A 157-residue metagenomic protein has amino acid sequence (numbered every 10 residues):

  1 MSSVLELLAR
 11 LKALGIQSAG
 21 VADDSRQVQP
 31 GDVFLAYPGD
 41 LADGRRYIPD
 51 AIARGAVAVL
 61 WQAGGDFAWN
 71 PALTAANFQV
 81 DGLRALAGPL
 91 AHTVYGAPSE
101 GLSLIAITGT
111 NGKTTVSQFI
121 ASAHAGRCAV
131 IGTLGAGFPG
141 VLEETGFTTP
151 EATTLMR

Functional and structural regions predicted by a protein language model:
M1-P89, T93: N-terminal leader/targeting and accessory segments in enzymes
L86-R157: Phosphate-binding loop of NTP-binding sites
